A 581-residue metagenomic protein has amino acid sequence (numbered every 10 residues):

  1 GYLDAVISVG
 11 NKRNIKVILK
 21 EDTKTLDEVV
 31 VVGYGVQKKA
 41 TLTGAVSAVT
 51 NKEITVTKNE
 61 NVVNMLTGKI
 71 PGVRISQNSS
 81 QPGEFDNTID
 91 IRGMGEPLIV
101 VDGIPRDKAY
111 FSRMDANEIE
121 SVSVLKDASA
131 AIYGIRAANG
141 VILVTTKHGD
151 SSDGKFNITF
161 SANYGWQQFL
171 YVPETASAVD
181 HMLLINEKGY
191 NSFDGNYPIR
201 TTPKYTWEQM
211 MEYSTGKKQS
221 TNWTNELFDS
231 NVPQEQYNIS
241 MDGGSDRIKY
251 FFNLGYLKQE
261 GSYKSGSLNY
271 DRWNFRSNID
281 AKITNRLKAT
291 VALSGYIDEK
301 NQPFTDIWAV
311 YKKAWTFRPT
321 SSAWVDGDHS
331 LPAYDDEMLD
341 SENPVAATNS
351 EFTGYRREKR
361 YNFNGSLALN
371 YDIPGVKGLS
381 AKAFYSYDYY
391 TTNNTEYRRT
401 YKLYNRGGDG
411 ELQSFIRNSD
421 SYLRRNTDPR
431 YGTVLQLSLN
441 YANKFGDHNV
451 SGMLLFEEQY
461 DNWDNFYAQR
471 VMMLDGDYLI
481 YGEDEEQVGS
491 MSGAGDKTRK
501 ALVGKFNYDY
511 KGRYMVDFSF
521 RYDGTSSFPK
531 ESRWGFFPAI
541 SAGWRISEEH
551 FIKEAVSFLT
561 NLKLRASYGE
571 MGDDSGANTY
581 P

Functional and structural regions predicted by a protein language model:
G1-R276, K288-T290: Short, small/polar-rich motifs associated with maturation and membrane association, primarily at protein termini
I89, I142, I239, F275-S277 (+5 more regions): Membrane-embedded beta-strands of outer-membrane beta-barrel proteins, especially the hydrophobic/small aromatic
L125, Q219-N225, Q259-S262, P344-G354 (+4 more regions): Extracytoplasmic loops and strand-loop junctions of Gram-negative outer membrane beta-barrel proteins
A138, P233-Y237, N269-W273, K359-G365 (+4 more regions): Residues that define the transmembrane beta-barrel architecture of outer-membrane proteins
I158-A162, F252, V291, L367 (+4 more regions): Membrane-embedded beta-strand positions of outer-membrane beta-barrel proteins
F169-Y171, T215-G255, Q259-G266, R272-P344 (+7 more regions): Flexible loop and strand-edge segments within Gram-negative outer membrane beta-barrel domains
D180-Q219, A309-P344, R399-S421, N462-S490 (+1 more regions): Surface-exposed loop/turn segments flanking beta-strands in extracellular/periplasmic regions
T284, L423-F466, G495-P581: Structural signature of Gram-negative outer-membrane beta-barrels, strongest in the C-terminal barrel of TonB-dependent
